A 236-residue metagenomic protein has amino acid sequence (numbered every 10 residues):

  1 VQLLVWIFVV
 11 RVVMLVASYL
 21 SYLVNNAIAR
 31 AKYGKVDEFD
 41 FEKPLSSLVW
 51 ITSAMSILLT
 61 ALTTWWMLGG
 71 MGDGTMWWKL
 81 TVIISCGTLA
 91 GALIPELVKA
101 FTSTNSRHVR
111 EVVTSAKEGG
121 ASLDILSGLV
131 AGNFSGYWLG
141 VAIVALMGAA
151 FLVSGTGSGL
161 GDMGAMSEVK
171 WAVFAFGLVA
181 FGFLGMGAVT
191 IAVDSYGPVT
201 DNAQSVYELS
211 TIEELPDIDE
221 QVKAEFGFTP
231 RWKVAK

Functional and structural regions predicted by a protein language model:
V1-K236: Hydrophobic packing and interface segments
